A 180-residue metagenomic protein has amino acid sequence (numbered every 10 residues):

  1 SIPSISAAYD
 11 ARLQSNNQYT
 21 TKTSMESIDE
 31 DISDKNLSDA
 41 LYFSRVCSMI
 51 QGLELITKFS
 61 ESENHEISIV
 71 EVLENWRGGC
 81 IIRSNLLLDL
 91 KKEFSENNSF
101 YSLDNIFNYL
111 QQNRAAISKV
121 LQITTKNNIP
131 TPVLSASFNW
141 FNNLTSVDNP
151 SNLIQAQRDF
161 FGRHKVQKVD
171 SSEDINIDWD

Functional and structural regions predicted by a protein language model:
S1-T124, T131: C-terminal substrate-binding/catalytic lobe of Rossmann-fold NAD(P)-dependent dehydrogenases
Q111, A116-D180: C-terminal amphipathic alpha-helical interaction region
